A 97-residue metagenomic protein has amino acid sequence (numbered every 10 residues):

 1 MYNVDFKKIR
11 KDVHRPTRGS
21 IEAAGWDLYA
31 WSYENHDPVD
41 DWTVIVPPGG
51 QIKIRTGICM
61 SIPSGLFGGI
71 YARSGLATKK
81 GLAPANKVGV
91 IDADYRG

Functional and structural regions predicted by a protein language model:
M1-G97: DUTPase catalytic domain/fold
